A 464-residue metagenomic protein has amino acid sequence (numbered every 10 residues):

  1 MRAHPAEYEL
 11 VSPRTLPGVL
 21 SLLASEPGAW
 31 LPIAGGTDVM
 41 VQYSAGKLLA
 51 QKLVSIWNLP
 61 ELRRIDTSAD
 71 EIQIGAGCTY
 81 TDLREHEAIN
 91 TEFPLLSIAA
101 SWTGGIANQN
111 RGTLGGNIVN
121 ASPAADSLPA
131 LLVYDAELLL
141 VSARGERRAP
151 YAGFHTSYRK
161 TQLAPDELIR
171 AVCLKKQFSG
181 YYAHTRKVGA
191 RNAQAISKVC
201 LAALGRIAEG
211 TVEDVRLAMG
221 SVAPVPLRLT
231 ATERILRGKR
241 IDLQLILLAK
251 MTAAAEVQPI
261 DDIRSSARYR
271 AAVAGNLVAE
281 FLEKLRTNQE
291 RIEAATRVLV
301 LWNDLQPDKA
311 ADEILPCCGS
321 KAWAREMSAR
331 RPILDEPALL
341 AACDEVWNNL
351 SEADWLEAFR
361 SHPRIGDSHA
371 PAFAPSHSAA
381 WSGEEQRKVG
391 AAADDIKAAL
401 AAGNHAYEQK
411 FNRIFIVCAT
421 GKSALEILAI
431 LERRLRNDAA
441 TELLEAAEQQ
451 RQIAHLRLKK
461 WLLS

Functional and structural regions predicted by a protein language model:
M1-A295: C-terminal structural segment of proteins
T15-L16, D335, S423: Alpha-helix N-cap recognition
Y181, R228-L229, A253, P307 (+2 more regions): N-terminal alpha-helical segment
G275-E280, K284, E345, R413 (+2 more regions): Short, residue-level hotspots on alpha-helical faces of the histone-fold and other alpha-helical interaction modules
T296-G403, I453-S464: Aromatic-anchored, charged helix-turn/loop surface patch used as a conserved interaction hotspot
V389-S464: C-terminal non-catalytic interaction appendages of large macromolecular assemblies
